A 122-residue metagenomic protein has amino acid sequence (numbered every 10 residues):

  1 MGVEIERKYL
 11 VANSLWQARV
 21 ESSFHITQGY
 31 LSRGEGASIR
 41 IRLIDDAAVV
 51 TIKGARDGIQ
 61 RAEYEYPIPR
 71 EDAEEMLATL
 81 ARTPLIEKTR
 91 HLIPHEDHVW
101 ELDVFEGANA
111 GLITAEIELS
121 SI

Functional and structural regions predicted by a protein language model:
M1-I122: Phosphate-end processing signature that detects enzymes handling 5′-triphosphorylated RNA and polyphosphate
